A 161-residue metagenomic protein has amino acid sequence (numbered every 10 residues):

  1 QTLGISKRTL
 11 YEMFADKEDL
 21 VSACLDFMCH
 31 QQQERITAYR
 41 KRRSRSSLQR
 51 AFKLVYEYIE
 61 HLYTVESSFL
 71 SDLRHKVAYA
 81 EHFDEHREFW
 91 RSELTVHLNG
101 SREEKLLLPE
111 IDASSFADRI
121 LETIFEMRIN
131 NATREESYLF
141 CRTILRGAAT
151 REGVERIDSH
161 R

Functional and structural regions predicted by a protein language model:
Q1-D19, A23: Helix-turn-helix
T9, M13, E57, E122-N130: Amphipathic alpha-helical interface segments
A23, T37-T64, A117: Hydrophobic alpha-helical connector segments
L25-Q33: Short, basic, alpha-helical segments at the C-terminal edge of helix-turn-helix-like DNA-binding modules
H30, H61, A78-E104, I111-D118 (+1 more regions): Amphipathic alpha-helical packing segments from all-alpha helical-bundle domains
I36, L62-L70, I124, R128-A132 (+1 more regions): Short amphipathic alpha-helical interaction/hinge segments
K53, S92, V96-E104, R119 (+2 more regions): C-terminal peripheral helix-coil segments that are non-catalytic and often amphipathic
L70-A78, D158-R161: Short linear capping/connector segments at secondary-structure termini
